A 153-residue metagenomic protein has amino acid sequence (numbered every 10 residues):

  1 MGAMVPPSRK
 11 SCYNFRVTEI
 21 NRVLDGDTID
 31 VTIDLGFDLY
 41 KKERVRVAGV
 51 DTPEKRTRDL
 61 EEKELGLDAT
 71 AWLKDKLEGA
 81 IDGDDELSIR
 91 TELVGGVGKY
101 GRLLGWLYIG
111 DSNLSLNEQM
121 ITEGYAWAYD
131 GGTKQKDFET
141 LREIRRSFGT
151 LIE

Functional and structural regions predicted by a protein language model:
M1-E153: Small beta-barrel nucleic-acid-binding modules, primarily SNase/OB-fold domains and secondarily Tudor-like barrels
